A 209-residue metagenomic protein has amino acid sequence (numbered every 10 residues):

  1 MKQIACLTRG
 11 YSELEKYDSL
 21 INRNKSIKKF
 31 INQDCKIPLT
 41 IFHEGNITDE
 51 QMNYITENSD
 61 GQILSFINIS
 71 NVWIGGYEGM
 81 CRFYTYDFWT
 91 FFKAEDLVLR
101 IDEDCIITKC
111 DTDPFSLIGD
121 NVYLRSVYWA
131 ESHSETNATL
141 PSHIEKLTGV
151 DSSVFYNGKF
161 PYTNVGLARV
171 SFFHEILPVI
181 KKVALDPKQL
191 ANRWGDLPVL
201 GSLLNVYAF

Functional and structural regions predicted by a protein language model:
M1-N22: N-proximal low-complexity "stem/linker" segments adjacent to membrane-targeting elements
E13-L20, W73-T85, N192-D196: Phosphate/oxyanion-binding active-site loops and adjacent basic polyanion-contact surfaces
N24-C35: Short, acidic, metal-binding catalytic loop of nucleotide-sugar glycosyltransferases
K36-N46, I67-N71: Short beta-strand/loop segment that forms part of the nucleotide-sugar
G45-N53, H133-S134: Short, charged/polar "capping" segments at the starts of alpha-helices and the immediately preceding loops
Q51, I55-E95: Active-site-proximal specificity loops/subdomain of glycosyltransferases
G76-E78, C105-K188, R193-L197, G201 (+1 more regions): Conserved catalytic core of nucleotide-sugar-dependent glycosyltransferases
E95-T108: Short beta-strand-to-loop acidic/aromatic patch adjacent to the donor-nucleotide binding site
